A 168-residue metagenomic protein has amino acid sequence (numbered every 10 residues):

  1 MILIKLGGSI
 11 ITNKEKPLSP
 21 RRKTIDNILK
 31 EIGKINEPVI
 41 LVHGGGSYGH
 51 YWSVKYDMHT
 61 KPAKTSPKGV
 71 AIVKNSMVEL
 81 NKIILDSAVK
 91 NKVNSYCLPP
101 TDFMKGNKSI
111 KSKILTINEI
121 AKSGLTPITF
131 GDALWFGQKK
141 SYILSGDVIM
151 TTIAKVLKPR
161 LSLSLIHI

Functional and structural regions predicted by a protein language model:
M1-I40: N-terminal glycine-/serine-/threonine-rich phosphate-binding loop
M1-K5, I40-V42, C97, T126-F130 (+1 more regions): Structural motif
I10-T12, G46-H50, F103-K105, L134-F136: Short, active-site-adjacent cap segments at secondary-structure transitions
K14-K16, Y51-K55, K108-S109, K139-S141: Short acidic, glycine/serine/threonine-rich loops at helix termini
P20-K23, I110-L115, Y142-M150: Charged helix-capping and loop-helix junction motifs
K55-L134: Ligand-binding beta-strand-loop-alpha-helix segment within the catalytic cores of soluble metabolic enzymes
D86-N91, T152-R160: Alpha-helix C-terminal capping segments
I166-I168: Conserved small/polar residues in nucleotide/adenosyl-binding loops
